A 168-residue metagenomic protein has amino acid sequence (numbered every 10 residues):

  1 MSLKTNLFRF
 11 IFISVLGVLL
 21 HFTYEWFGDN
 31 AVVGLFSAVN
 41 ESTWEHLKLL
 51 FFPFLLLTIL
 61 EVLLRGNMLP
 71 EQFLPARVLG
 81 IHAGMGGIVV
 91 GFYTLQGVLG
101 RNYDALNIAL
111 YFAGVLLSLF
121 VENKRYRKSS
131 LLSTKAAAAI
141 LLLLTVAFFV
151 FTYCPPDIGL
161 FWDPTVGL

Functional and structural regions predicted by a protein language model:
M1-F10: N-terminal membrane topogenic signal
M1-S2, G66-P75, R125-K135: Membrane-interface helix-boundary motifs at transmembrane edges
F12-D29, F148-P156: Alpha-helical transmembrane segments of multi-pass membrane proteins
G17, H21, L57, A76-Y93: Small-polar-interrupted transmembrane alpha-helices in polytopic inner-membrane proteins
L35-L49, L168: Short aromatic-rich membrane-water interface segments that cap or initiate transmembrane helices in multi-pass membrane
K48-E61, F112-K124: Hydrophobic cores of alpha-helical transmembrane segments in multi-pass inner/ER membrane proteins, independent
T94-A105, K128: Membrane-interface helix caps and helix-loop-helix hairpins in membrane proteins
V150-L168: Juxtamembrane boundary at the C-terminal end of a transmembrane helix
